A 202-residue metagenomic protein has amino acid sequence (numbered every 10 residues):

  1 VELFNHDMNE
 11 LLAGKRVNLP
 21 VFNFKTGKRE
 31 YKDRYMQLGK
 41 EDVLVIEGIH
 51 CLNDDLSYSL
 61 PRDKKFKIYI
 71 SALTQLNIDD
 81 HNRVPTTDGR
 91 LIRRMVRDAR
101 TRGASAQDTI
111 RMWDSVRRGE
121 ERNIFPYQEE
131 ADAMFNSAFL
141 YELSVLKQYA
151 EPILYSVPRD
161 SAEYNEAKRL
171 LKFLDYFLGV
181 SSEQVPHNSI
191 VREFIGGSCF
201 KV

Functional and structural regions predicted by a protein language model:
V1, D33-L38: Glycine-rich phosphate/ribose-binding loops and adjacent secondary-structure elements that form binding surfaces
V1-G27, V43: Conserved nucleotide-sensing/catalytic segment adjacent to the nucleotide-binding pocket in NTP-handling enzymes
F4, V45-G48, A131: Conserved RecA-like P-loop NTPase ATPase core
N23-K32, S115-R118: Short gly/ser/thr-rich secondary-structure transition/capping motifs
T26, I49-H50: Short, flexible loop/turn elements at secondary-structure junctions
L38-K40, R62-D63: Short loop/turn elements that form and flank the Walker-type P-loop nucleotide-binding site in RecA-like NTPase cores
V43-E47, I68-Y69: Structural recognition of the conserved hydrophobic beta-strand(s) that form the central parallel beta-sheet of P-loop
C51-V202: Conserved NTP phosphate-binding and transfer environment spanning the P-loop NTPase/kinase superfamily
